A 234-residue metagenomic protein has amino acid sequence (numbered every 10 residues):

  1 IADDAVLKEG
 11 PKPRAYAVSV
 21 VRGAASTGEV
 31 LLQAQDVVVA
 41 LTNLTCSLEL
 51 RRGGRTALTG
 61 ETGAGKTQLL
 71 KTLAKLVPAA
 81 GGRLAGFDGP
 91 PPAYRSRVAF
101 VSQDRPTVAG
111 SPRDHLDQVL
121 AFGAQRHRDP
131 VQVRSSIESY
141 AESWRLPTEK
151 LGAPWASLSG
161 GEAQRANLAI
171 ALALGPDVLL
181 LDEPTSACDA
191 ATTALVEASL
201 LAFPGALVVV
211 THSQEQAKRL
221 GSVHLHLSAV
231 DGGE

Functional and structural regions predicted by a protein language model:
T59-E61: The feature captures the beta-strand-to-loop junction immediately N-terminal to the Walker
A74: Helix-to-loop junction immediately C-terminal to a conserved catalytic motif
P78-S96: Conserved ABC transporter NBD signature motif
D104, A109-Q132, S136: Q-loop/switch helix immediately C-terminal to the Walker
P154-L158, E162: Conserved ABC ATPase signature
L168: Hydrophobic anchor residue at the start of the ABC signature
L179-E183: Catalytic Walker B motif of ABC-type/P-loop ATPase nucleotide-binding domains
